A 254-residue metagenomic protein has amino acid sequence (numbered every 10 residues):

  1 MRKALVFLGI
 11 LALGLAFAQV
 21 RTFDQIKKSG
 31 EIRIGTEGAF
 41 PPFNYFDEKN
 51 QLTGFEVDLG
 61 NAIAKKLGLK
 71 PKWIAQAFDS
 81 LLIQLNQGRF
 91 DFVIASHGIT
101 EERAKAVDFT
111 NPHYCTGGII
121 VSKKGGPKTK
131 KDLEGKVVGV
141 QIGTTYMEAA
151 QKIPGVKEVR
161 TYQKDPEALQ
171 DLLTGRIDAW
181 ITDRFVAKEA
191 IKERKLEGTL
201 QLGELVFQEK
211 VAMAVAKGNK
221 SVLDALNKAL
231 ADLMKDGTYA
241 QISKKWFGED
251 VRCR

Functional and structural regions predicted by a protein language model:
V20-S96, D236: Extracytoplasmic small-molecule ligand-binding "clamshell" domains of the periplasmic binding protein/Venus flytrap
V20-T22, T145-Y162, G198-G203, K228-R254: Ligand-binding clefts/hinges and TM-proximal coupling segments of bilobed small-molecule sensing domains
R33-P41, L52-K65, T116-E167, R184-V186 (+1 more regions): Bilobed "Venus flytrap"/periplasmic-binding protein-like clamshell domains and structurally analogous long
D58-K66, K136-V137, I142-T145, K210-E249: Extended ligand-binding regions for polar small-molecule ligands
N61, K65, K70-D132, G198 (+1 more regions): Acidic, polar ligand-binding/catalytic clefts
K72-I83, G125, I142-T145, R160-T174 (+1 more regions): Short helix-initiation/N-cap motifs at beta->coil->alpha
H97-K105, A149-K152, L173, D178-Q208: A ligand-binding cleft/hinge motif common to bilobed small-molecule-binding domains
Y114-V121, R184, K188-A231, E249-R254: Periplasmic-binding protein-like
